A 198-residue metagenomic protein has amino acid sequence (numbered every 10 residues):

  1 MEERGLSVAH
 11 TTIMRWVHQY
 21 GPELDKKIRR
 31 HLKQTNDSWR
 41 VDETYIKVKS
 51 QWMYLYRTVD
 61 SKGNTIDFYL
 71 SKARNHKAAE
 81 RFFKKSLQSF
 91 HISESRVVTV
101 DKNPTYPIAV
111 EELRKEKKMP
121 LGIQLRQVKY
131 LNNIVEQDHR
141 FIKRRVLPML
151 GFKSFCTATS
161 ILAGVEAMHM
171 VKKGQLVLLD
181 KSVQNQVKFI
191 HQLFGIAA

Functional and structural regions predicted by a protein language model:
M1-A198: Residue-level recognition of single "structural anchor" positions that define or cap local secondary structure
